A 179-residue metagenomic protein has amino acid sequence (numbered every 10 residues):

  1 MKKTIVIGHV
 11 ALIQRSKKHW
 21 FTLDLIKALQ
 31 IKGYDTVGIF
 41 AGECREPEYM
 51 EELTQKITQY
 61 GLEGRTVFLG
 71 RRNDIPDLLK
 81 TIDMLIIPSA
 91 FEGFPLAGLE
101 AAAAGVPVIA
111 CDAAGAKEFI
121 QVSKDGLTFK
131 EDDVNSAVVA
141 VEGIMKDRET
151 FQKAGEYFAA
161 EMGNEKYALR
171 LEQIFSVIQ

Functional and structural regions predicted by a protein language model:
I5, L12-I31, E48-E51: A conserved mid-protein helix/loop that constitutes part of the nucleotide-sugar donor-binding site
V10, V37-E51: Glycosyltransferase donor-sugar binding loop
E51-G70: Nucleotide-activated donor-binding/catalytic signature segment of Leloir-type glycosyltransferases, i.e., the conserved
R71, A90: Aromatic "clamp/platform" in nucleotide-sugar-dependent glycosyltransferases that forms part of the donor/acceptor
P107-A110: Short hydrophobic beta-strand element within catalytic cores of glycosyltransferases and related nucleotide-activated
V122-S123, L127-V134, G143-R148: Conserved acidic donor-binding segment of nucleotide-sugar-dependent glycosyltransferases
D147, N164-Q179: C-terminal alpha-helical cap of glycosyltransferases
E149-N164: A short, well-ordered alpha-helix in the C-terminal region of glycosyltransferases
